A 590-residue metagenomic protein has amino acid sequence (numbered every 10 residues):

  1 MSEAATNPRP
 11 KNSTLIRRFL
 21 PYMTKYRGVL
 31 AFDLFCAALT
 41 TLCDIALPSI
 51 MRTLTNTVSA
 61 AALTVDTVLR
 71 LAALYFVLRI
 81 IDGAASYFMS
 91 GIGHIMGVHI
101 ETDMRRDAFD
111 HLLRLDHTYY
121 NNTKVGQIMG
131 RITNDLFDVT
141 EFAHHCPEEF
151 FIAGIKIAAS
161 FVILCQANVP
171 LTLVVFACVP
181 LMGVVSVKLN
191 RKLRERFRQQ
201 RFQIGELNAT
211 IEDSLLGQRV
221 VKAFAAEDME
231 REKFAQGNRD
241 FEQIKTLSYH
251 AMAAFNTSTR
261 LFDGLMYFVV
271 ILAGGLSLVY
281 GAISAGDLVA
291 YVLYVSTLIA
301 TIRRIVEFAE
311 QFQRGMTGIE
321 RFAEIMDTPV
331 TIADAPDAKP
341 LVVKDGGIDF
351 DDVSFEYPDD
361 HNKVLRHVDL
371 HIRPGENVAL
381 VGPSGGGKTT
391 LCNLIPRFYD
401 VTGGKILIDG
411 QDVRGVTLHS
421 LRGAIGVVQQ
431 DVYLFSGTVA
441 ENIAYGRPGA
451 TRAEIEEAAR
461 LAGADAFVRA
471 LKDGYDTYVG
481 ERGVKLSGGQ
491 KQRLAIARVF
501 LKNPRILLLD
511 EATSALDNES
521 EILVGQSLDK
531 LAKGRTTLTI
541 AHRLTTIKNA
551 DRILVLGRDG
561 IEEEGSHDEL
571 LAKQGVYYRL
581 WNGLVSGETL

Functional and structural regions predicted by a protein language model:
M1-D44, S59-L71, M89-G93, G97 (+10 more regions): Membrane-integrated ABC transporters
S2-P10, V98, R106-L136, A209-K233 (+4 more regions): Short intracellular "coupling" helices and adjacent cytoplasmic loop segments at the cytosolic face of multi-pass
L15, M23, T55, M89 (+4 more regions): Juxtamembrane loop-to-helix connectors within ABC transporter transmembrane domains
K25, V29-L42, Y75, E148-Q199 (+3 more regions): Transmembrane helices of ABC transporter permease
G28, H117-T118, N134-A143, P147 (+9 more regions): An intracellular "coupling" helix at the cytosolic face of ABC transporter transmembrane type-1 domains
L30-F88, C165-P170, F268, G281-A285: Transmembrane helix-loop-helix hairpins at lipid-water interfaces of multipass membrane proteins, especially the type-1
A60-A73, I163-A177, L247-E320, I325-M326: Helix-loop-helix
L341-L590: ABC-type nucleotide-binding domain
